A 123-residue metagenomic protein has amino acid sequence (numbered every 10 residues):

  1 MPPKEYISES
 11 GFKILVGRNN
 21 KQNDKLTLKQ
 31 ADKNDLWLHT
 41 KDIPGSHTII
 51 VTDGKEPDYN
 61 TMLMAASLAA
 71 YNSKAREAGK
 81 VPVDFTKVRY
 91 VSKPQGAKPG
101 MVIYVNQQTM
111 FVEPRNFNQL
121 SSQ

Functional and structural regions predicted by a protein language model:
M1-Q123: Duplex nucleic acid-engaging cores and interfaces of nucleic-acid transaction enzymes
